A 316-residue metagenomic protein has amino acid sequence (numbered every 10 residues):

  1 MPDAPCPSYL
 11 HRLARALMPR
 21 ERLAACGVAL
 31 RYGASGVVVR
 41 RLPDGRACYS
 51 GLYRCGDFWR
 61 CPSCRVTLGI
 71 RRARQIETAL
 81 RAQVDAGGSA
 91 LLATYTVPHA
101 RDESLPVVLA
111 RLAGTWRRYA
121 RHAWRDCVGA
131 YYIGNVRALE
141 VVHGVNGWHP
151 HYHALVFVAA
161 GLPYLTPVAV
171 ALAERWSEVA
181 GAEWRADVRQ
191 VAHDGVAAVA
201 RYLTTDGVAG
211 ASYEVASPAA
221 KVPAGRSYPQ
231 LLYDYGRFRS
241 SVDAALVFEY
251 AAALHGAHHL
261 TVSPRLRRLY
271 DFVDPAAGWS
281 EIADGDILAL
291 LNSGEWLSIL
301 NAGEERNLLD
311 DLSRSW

Functional and structural regions predicted by a protein language model:
M1-W148, V158-W316: Right-hand nucleic-acid polymerase module
A154: Cys/His-coordinated zinc-finger cores
